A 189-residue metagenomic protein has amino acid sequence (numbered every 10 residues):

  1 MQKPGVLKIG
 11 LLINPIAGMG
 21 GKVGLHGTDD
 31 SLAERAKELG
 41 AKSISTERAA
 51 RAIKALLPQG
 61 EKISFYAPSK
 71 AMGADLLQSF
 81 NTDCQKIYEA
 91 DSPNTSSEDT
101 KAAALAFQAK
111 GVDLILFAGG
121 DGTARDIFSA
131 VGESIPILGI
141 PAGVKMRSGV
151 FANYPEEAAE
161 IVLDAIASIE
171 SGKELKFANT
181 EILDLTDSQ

Functional and structural regions predicted by a protein language model:
Q2-D113, A159-Q189: ATP/NTP phosphate-donor binding region
P15-I16, D121-G122, G143: Short glycine-rich anion-binding loops that position phosphate/pyrophosphate groups of nucleotides and phosphorylated
G21-K22, L77, D126-F128, G149: Short glycine-/acidic-enriched loop or helix-start segments at secondary-structure transitions that form or flank
P68-S69, F117-D121: Glycine-rich beta-strand-to-loop/alpha-helix junction loops that act as flexible
A118, I127, V131-P155: Short, acidic/small-residue loops that bind anionic groups at enzyme active sites
